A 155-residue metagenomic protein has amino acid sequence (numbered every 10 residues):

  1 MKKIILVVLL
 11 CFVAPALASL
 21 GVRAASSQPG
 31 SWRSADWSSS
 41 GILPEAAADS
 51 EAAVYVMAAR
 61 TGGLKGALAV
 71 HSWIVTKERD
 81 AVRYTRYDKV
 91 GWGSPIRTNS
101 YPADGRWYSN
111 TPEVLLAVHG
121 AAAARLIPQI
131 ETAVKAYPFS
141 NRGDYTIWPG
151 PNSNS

Functional and structural regions predicted by a protein language model:
I4-R23: Hydrophobic membrane-insertion alpha-helices, especially the h-region of bacterial N-terminal signal peptides
V13-L17, V54-V56, R86, I130: Generic structural hydrophobic/aromatic packing signal, biased to beta-strands
A25-G41, A47-A121, Y145: Glycine-rich catalytic cores of cysteine/serine-nucleophile enzymes that process amide/ester linkages in cell-envelope
S109-S155: Active-site nucleophile-His-acid catalytic modules used for acyl/amide transfer and hydrolysis across diverse enzymes
